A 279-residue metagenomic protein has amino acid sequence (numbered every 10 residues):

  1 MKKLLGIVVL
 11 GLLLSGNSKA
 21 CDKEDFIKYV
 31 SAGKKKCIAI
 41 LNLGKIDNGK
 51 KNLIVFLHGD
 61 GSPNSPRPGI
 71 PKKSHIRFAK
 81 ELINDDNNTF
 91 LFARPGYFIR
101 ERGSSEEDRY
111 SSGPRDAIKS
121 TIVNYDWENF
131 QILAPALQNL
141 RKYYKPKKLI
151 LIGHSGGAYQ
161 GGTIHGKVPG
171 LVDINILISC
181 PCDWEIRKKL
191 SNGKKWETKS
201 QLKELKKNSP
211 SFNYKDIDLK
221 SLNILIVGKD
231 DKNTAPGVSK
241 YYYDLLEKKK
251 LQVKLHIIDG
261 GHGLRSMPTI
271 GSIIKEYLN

Functional and structural regions predicted by a protein language model:
M1-A20: Classical Sec-dependent N-terminal signal peptides that target proteins to the secretory pathway
C21-K45: N-terminal cap/lid segment of alpha/beta-hydrolase-fold proteins
I46-D86: Short, surface-exposed "cap/lid" segments of acyl-processing enzymes
I83-R109: Conserved alpha/beta-hydrolase
E106-Y143: Alpha/beta-hydrolase active-site loop
P146-S191: Primarily recognizes the serine-hydrolase "nucleophile elbow" in alpha/beta-hydrolase and SGNH/GDSL folds
C182-K249: The feature captures the conserved acid-bearing segment of alpha/beta-hydrolase catalytic domains
N233, G237-Y243, E247-N279: C-terminal catalytic histidine-bearing segment of alpha/beta-hydrolase fold enzymes
